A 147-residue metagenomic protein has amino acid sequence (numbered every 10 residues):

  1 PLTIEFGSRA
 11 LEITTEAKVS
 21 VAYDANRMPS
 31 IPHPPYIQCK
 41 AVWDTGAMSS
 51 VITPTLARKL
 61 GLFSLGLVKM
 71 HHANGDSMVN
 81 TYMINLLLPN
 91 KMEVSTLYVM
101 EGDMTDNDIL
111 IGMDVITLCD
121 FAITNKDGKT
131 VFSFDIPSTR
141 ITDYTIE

Functional and structural regions predicted by a protein language model:
P1-E147: Pepsin/retropepsin-fold aspartyl endopeptidases
